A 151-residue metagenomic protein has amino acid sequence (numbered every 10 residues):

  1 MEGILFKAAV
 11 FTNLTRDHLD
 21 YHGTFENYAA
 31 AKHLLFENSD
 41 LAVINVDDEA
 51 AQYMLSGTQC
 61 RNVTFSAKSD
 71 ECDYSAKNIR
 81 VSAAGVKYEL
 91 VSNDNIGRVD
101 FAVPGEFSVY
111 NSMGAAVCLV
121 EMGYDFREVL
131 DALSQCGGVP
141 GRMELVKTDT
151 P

Functional and structural regions predicted by a protein language model:
E2-P151: Acidic, Mg2+-coordinating active-site environments of NTP-dependent enzymes
